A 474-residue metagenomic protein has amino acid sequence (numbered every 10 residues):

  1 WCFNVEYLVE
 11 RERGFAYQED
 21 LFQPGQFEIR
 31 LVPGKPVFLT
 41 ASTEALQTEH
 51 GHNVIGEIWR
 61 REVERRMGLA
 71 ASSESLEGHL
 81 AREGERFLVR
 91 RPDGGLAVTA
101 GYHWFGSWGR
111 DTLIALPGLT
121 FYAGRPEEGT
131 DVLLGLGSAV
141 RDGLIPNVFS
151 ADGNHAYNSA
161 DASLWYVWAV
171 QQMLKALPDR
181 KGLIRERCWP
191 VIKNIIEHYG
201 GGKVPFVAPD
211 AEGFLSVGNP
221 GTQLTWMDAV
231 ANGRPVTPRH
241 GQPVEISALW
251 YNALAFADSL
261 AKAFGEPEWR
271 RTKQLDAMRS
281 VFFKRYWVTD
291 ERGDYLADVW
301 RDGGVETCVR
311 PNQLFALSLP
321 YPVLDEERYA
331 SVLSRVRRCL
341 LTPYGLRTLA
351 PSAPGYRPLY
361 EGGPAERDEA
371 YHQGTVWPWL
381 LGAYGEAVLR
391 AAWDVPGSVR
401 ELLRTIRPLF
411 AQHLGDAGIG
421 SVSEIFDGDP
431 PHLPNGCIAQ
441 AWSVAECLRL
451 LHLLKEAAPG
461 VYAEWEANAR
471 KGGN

Functional and structural regions predicted by a protein language model:
W1-N474: Acidic, mature catalytic/reactive cores of soluble proteins
